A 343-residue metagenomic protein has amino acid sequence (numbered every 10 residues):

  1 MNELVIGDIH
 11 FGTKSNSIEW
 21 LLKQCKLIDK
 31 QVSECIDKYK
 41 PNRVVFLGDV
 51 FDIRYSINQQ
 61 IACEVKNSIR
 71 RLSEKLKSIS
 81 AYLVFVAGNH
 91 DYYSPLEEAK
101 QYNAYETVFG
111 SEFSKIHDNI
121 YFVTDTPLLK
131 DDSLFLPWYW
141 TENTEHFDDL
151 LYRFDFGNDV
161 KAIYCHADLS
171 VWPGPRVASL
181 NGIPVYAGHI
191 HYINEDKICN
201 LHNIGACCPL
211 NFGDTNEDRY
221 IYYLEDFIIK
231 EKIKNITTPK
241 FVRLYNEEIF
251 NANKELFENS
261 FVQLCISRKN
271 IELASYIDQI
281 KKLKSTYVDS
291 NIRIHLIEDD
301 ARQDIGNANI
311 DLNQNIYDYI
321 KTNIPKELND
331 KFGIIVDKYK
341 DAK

Functional and structural regions predicted by a protein language model:
N2, S15-P127: Core catalytic region of metal-dependent phosphoesterases/phosphodiesterases, especially metallo-beta-lactamase-like
N2-E3, R43, S133, A162 (+1 more regions): Structural motif
D8, G48-D49, G88-N89, H166 (+2 more regions): Active-site glycine-centered loops adjacent to acidic/histidine catalytic or metal-binding residues that shape
L76-L83, D159, N181-I183, C199: A short helix->loop->beta-strand "cap" motif at the edges of active sites that frequently abuts
F85-S179: Conserved catalytic scaffold of divalent metal-dependent phosphoesterases
L169-K232: Conserved beta-sheet core of the metallophosphoesterase superfamily
D226-K343: Accessory, non-catalytic peripheral segments of nucleic-acid enzymes
